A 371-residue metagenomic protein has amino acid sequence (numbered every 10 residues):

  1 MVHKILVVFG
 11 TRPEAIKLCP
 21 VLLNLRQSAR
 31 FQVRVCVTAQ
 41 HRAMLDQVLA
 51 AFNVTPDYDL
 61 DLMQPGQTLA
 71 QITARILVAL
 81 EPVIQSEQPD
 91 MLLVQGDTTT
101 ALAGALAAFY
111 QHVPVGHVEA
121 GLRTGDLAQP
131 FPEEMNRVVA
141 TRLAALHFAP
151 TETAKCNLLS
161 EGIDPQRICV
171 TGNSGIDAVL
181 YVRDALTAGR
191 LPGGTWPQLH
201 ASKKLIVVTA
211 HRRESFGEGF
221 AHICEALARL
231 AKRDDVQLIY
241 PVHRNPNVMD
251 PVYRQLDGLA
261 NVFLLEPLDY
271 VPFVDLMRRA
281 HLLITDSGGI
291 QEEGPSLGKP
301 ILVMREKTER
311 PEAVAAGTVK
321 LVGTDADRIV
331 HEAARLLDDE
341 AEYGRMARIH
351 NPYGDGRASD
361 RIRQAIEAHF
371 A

Functional and structural regions predicted by a protein language model:
M1-A39: N-terminal subdomain of nucleotide-sugar transferases
A29-R75, A79: Conserved nucleotide-sugar phosphate-binding/catalytic loop shared by glycosyltransferases and other
C36-T38, R42-A43, L143-E218, V322 (+2 more regions): A nucleotide-sugar donor-handling region in carbohydrate enzymes
H41, D46-V48, Q67, T187-R279: Donor-nucleotide binding loops and adjacent catalytic segments primarily of GT-B fold Leloir glycosyltransferases
V94-Q95, H117, H147, L276-V314: A donor-sugar binding/catalytic signature common to diverse glycosyltransferases and related nucleotide-sugar
H117-F131, A145: A short, histidine- and acid-enriched strand-loop-helix "catalytic/donor-clamping" loop that lines the nucleotide-sugar
E133-L146: Membrane-proximal helix-turn-helix segments that form the acceptor-binding/catalytic region of lipid-linked
T153, K320-A371: Leloir-type glycosyltransferase catalytic cores
